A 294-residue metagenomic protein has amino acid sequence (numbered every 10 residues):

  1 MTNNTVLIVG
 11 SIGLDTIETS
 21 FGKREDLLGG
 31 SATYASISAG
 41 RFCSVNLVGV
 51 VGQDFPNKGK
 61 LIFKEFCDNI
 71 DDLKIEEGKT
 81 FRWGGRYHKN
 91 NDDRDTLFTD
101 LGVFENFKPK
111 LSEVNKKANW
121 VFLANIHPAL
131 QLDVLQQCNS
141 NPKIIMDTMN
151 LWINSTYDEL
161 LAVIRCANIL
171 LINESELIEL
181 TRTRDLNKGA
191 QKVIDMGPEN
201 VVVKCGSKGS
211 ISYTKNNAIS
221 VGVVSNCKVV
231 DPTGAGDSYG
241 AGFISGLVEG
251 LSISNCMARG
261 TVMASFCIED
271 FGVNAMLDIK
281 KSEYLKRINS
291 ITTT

Functional and structural regions predicted by a protein language model:
M1-N3, L186-T294: Conserved phosphate-binding/catalytic region of the ribokinase-like
M1-S20: Positively charged, low-complexity intrinsically disordered leader regions
T5-L7, N119-W120, K143, I169: Structural motif
L14-D26, R41-F122, L135-N141, L285-T294: Conserved N-terminal subdomain of the carbohydrate kinase-like
A35-V45, G246-G250: Alpha-helix C-terminal capping segments
I37, W83-R86, G209-Y213: Short beta-strand scaffold segments in enzyme catalytic cores
G59-I62, L130-Q137, D158-A162, K188: A short acidic, amphipathic alpha-helical/loop segment
S140-K143, N150-S220: Conserved phosphate/ATP/ADP-binding segment of small-molecule kinases
